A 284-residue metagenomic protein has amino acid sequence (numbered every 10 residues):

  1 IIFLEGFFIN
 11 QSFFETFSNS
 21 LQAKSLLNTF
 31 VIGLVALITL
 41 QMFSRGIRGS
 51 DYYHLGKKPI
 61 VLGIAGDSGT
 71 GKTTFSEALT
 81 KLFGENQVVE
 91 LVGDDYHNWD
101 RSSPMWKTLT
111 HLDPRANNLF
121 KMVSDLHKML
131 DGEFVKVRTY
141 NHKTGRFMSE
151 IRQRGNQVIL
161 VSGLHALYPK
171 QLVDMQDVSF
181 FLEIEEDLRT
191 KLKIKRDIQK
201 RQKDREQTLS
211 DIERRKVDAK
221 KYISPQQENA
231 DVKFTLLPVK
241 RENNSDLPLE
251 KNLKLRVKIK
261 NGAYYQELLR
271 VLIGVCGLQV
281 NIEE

Functional and structural regions predicted by a protein language model:
E5-V35, I47-Y52, E186, K195-E284: C-terminal accessory "lid"/substrate-recognition subdomains
Y52-P59: Phosphate-binding P-loop
V61-G63: Short hydrophobic/aromatic beta-strand immediately N-terminal to the Walker A/P-loop
S68: The conserved Walker
K72: Conserved lysine of the Walker
F75, L79: Hydrophobic positions on the alpha1 helix immediately C-terminal to the Walker A/P-loop
N86-V92, N98-G145, V158: Conserved nucleotide-sensing/catalytic segment adjacent to the nucleotide-binding pocket in NTP-handling enzymes
E150-D197, D246-K251: ATP-dependent NMP and nucleoside kinases share a basic, alpha-helical "lid"
